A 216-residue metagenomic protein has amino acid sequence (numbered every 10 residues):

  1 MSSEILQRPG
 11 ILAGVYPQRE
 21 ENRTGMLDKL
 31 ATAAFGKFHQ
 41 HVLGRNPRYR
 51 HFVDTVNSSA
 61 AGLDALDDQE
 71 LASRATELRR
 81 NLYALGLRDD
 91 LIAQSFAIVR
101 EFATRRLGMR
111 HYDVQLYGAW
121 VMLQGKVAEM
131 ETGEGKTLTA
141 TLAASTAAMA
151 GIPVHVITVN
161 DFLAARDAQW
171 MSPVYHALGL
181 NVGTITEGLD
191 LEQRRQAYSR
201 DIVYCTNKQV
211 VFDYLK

Functional and structural regions predicted by a protein language model:
M1-S59: Charged, compositionally biased N-terminal leader segments and the immediate start of the first structured element
P17-A31, A128, A144, D167-M171 (+1 more regions): N-terminally biased helix-coil "hinge/interface" segments that flank
F35-E134, L138-S145, E192, Q196-S199: Conserved pre-motif I regulatory segment
H39-V42, D64, I157, D161 (+1 more regions): Hydrophobic alpha-helical scaffolding
A128-G135, T139-Q169, A177-L178: Conserved SF1/SF2 helicase motif Ia
M171-K216: Conserved motor-coupling elements within RecA-like helicase/translocase cores
